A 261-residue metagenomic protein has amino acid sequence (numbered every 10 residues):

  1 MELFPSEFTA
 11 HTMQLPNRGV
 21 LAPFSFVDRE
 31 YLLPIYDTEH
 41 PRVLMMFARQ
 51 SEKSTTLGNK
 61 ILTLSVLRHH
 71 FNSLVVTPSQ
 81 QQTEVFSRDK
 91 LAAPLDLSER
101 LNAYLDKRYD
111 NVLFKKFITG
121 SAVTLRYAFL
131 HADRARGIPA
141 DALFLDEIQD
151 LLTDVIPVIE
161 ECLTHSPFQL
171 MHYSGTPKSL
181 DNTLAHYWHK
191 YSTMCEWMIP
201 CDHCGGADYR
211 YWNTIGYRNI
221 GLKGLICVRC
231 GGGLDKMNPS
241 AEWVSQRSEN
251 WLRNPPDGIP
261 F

Functional and structural regions predicted by a protein language model:
M1-F261: Phosphate/NTP-binding elements of NTP-utilizing enzymes
